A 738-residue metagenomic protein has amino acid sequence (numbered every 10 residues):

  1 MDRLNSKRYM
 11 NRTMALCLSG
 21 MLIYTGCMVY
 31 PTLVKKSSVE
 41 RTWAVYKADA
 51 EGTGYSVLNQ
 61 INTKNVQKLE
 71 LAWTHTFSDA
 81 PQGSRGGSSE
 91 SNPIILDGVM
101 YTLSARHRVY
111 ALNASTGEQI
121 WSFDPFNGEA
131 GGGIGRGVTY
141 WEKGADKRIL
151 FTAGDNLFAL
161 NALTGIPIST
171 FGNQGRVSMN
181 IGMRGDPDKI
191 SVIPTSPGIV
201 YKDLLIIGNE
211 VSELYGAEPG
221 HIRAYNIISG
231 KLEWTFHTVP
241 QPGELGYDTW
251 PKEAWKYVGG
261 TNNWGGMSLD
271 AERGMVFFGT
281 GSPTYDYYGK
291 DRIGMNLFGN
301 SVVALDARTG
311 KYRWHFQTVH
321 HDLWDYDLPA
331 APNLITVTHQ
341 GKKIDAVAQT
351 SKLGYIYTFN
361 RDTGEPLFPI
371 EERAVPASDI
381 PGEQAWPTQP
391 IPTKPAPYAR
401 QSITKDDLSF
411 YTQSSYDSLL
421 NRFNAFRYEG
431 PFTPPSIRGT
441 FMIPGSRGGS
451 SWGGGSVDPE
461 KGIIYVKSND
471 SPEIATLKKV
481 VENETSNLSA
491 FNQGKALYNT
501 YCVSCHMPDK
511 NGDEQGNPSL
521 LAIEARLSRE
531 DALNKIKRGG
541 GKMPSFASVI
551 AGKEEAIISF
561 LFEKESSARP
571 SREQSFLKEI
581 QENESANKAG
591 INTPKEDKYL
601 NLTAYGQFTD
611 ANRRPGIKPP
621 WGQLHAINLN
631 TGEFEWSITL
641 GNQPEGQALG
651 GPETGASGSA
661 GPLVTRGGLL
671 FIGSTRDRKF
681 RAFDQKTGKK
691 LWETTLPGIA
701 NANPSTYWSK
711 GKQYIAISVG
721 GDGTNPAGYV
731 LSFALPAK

Functional and structural regions predicted by a protein language model:
M1-M10: N-terminal secretory signal peptides that target proteins for export/translocation
L18-Y24: Hydrophobic core
S37-A80, I95, H625: Mature N-terminal segment immediately following signal peptide/propeptide cleavage in secreted/periplasmic
T42, D49, D406-L420, G430-P435 (+5 more regions): Periplasmic c-type cytochrome electron-transfer domains
W43-K47, G86-R108, G132-L157, I190-L214 (+9 more regions): Repeat-blade elements of multi-bladed beta-propeller folds
N65-S78, V109-E129, L157-K189, H221-Y257 (+12 more regions): Extracytoplasmic/lumenal domain signature
I193, L488-N492, A496-S504, P508-D509 (+4 more regions): Extracytoplasmic electron-transfer domains, predominantly the class I c-type cytochrome c fold
